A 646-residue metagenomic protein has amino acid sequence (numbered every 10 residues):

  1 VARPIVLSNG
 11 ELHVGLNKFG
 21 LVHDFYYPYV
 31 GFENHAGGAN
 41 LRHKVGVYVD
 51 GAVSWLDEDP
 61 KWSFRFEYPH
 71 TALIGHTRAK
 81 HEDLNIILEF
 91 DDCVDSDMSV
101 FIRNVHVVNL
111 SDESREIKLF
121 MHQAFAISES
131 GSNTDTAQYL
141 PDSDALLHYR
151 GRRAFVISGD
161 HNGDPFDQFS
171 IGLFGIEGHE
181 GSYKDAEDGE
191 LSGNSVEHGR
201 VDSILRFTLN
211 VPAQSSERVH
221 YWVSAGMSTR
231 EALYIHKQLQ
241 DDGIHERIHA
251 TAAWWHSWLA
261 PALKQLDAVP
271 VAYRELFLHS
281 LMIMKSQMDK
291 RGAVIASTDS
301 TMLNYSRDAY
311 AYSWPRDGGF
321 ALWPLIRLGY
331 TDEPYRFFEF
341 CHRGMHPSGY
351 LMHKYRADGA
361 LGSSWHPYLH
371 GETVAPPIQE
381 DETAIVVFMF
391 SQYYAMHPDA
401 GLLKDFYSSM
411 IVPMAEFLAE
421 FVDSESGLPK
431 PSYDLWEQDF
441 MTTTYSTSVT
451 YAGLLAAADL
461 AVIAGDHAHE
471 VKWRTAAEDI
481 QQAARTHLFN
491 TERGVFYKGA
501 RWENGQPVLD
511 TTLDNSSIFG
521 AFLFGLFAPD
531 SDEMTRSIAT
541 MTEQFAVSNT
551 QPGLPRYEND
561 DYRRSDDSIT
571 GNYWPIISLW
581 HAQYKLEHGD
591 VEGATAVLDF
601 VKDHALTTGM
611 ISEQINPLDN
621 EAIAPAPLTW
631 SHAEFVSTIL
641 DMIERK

Functional and structural regions predicted by a protein language model:
V1-E82, F155-K184, A250-L276: An extended acidic
V1-G46, Y310, A321, R356-A357 (+3 more regions): C-terminal capping/lid segments that line or modulate ligand- or cofactor-binding pockets
V1-N9, W62, G163-D164, H179-S182 (+5 more regions): Low-complexity, Ser/Thr/Pro/Gly-enriched N-terminal "stalk/linker" regions
F66, R115, L209-T229: Short Pro-Gly-centered flexible turn/kink motifs
F66-T71, R78, R291-Y305, Y312-S313 (+3 more regions): Helix-terminus loop motifs that line ligand-binding clefts
R78-K80, L84-D188, S203-L205, K237-P261: Polysaccharide-binding surfaces and accessory modules of carbohydrate-active proteins
I157-G178, A268, L276, G349-R356 (+5 more regions): Extended ligand-binding clefts on enzyme/binding-domain cores
P165-H179, D267-A293, E339-S364, A375 (+5 more regions): Active-site acid/base region of carbohydrate-active enzymes
